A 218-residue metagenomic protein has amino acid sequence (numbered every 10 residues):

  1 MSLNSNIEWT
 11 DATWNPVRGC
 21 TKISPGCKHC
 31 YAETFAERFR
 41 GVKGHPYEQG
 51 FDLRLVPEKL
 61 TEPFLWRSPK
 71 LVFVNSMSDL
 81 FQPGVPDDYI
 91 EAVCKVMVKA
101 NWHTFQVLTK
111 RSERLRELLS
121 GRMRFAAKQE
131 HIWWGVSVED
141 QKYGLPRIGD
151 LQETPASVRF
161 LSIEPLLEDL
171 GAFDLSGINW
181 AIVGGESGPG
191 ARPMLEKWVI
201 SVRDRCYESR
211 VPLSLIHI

Functional and structural regions predicted by a protein language model:
M1-V72, D79: N-terminal [4Fe-4S]-dependent radical SAM core
L55-P212: Conserved AdoMet/S-adenosylmethionine-binding subsite of the radical SAM
I216-I218: Conserved small/polar residues in nucleotide/adenosyl-binding loops
